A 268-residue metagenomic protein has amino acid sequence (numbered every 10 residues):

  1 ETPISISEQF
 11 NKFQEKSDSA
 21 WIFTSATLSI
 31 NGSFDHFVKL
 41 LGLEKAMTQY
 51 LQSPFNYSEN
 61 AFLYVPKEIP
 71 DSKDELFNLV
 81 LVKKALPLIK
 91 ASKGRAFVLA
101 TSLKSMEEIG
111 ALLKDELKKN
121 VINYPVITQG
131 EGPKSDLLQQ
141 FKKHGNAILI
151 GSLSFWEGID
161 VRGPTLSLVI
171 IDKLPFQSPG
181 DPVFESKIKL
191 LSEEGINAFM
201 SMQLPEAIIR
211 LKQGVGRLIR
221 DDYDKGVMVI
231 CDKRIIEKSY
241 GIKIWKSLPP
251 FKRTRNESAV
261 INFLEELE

Functional and structural regions predicted by a protein language model:
E1-E268: ASCE RecA-like P-loop NTPase motor cores that couple ATP hydrolysis to mechanical translocation on nucleic acids
